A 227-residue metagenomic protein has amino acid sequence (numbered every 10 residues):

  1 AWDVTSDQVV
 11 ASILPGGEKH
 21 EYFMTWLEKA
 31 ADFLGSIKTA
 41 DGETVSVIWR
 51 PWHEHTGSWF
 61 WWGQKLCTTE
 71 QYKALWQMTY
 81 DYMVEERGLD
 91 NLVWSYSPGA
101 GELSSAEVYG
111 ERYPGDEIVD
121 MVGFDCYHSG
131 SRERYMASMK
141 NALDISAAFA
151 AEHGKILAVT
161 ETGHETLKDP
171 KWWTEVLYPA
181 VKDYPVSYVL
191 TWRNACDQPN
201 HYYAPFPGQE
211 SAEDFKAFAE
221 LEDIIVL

Functional and structural regions predicted by a protein language model:
A1-E85, L89: Substrate-binding cleft of extracellular glycoside hydrolase catalytic domains
D32, P98-P114, A137-F149, K171-A180: Alpha-helical scaffolding within the catalytic cores of extracellular/periplasmic polymer-degrading hydrolases
F33-A40, M78-E86, I145-E152, P179-Y184 (+1 more regions): Structured segments of extracytoplasmic/periplasmic soluble domains in secreted or envelope-associated proteins
T39-I48, R87-W94, E117-M121, E152-L157 (+1 more regions): Loop/turn elements at helix/coil->beta-strand transitions in domains of secreted/extracellular proteins
R50-W52, W76-E107, G154-L167, T191: Aromatic-lined carbohydrate-recognition surfaces of secreted/lumenal glycan-active proteins
S58-W61, L103-A106, S131-R134, L167-P170 (+1 more regions): Extracytoplasmic/secreted cell-surface and envelope-processing proteins
Y109-M136, W192-N194: Aromatic- and acid-rich polysaccharide-binding/catalytic face of secreted or lumenal carbohydrate-active enzymes
G154-L227: Substrate-binding cleft of secreted/luminal carbohydrate-active enzymes
